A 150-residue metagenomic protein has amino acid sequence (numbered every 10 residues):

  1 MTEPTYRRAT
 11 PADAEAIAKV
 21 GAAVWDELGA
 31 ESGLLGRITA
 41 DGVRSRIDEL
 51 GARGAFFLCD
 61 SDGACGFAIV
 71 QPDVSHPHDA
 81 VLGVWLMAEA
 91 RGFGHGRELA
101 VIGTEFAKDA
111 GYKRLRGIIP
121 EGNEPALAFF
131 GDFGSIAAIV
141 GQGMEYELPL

Functional and structural regions predicted by a protein language model:
M1-A12, L150: Conserved N-terminal entry element of GNAT/NAT acetyltransferase domains
P11, K19-G83, M87-E89, P149: Acetyl-CoA-dependent GNAT
V20-V24, F106, F129, F133: Alpha-helical interaction/dimerization surfaces of two-component signaling modules
L82-V84, L115-I119: Conserved hydrophobic beta-strand within the GNAT/NAT acetyltransferase core sheet that lines the active-site cleft
M87-E89, F93, E121-G122: Active-site acidic-Proline motif in GNAT/NAT acetyltransferases
A90, G94-I102: Conserved acetyl-CoA pyrophosphate-binding loop and the N-cap/start of the following alpha-helix in GNAT-like
R97, D109, K113, E121-G141: Conserved active-site alpha-helix within GNAT-family acetyltransferase domains
M144-E147: Minor-groove-contacting beta-hairpin "wing" of winged helix-turn-helix DNA-binding domains
